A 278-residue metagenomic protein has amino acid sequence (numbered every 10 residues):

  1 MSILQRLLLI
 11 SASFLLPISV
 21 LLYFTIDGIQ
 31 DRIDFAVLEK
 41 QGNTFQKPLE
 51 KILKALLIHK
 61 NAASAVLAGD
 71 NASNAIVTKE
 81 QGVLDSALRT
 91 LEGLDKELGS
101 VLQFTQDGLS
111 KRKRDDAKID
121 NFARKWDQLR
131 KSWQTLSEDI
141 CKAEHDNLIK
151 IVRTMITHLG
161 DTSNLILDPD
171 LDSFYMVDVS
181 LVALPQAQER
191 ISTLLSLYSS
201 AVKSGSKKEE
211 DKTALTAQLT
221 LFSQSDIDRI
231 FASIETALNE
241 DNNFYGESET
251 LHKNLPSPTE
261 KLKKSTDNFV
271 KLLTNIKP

Functional and structural regions predicted by a protein language model:
M1-P278: Hydrophobic alpha-helical segments
